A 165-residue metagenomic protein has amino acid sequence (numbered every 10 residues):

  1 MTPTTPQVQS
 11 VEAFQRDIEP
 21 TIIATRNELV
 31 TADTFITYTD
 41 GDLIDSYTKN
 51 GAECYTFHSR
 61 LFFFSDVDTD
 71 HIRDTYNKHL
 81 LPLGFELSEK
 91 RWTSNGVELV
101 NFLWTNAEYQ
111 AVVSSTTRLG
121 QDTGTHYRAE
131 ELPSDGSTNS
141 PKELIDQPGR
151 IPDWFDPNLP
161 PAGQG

Functional and structural regions predicted by a protein language model:
M1-N27, E89-G165: An acidic-aromatic pocket/loop used at catalytic or ligand-binding sites
T2-A13, I44-H79: Terminal, regulation- and interaction-focused segments at domain boundaries
D17, D33, D40-D45, D66-D70 (+5 more regions): Acidic-enriched, low-complexity/disordered segments with a strong bias for Aspartate over Glutamate
P20-A24, E28-L29, V67-L87: Amphipathic alpha-helical segments
N27-L43, L83-T93: Short secondary-structure junctions
I36, A52-V67, E108-G124: Short, Lys/Arg-enriched charge-dense amphipathic segments
